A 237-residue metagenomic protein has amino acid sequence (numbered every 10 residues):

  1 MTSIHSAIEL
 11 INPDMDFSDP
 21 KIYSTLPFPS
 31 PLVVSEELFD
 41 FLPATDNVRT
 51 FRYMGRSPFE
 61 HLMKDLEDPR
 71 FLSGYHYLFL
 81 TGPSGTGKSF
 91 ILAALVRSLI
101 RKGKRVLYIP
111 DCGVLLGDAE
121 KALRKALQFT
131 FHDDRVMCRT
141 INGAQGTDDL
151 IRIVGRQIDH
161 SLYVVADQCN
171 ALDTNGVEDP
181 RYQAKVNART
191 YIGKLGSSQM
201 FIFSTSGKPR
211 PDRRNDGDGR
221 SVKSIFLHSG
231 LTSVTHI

Functional and structural regions predicted by a protein language model:
M1-L78, L92: Walker A/P-loop-proximal flanking segment of P-loop NTPase domains
R52-G55, G85, A144, R181-Y182: Flexible, glycine- and charge-enriched loops at secondary-structure boundaries
F59-M63, Q145-L150, P180-I192: Well-ordered, non-membrane alpha-helical segments in soluble/globular domains
K64-E67, R97, R152-G155, R189-K194: Surface-exposed alpha-helical segments enriched in charged/polar residues
F71-L162, T174: P-loop NTPase nucleotide-binding core
R156-Y163, A171-I237: The catalytic "switch" region of P-loop NTPases
